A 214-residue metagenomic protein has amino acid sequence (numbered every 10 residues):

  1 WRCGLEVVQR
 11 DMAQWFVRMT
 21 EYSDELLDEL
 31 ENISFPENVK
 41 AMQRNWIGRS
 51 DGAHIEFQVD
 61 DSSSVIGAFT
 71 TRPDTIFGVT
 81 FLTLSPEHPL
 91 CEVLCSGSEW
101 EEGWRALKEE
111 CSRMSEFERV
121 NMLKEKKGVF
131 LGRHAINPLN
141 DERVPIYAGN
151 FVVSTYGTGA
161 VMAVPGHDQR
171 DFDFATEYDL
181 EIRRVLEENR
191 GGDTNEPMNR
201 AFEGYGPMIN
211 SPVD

Functional and structural regions predicted by a protein language model:
W1-E21, V59-D214: Non-cofactor substrate-recognition interfaces
Q9, F35, I55: Extended, highly charged clamp/arch subdomains and adjacent linkers that form or line substrate-binding channels
E29-N32: Fe-S ferredoxin-like electron-transfer domains and their immediately adjacent linker/connector regions across
S34-N38, E116-R119: Residue-level signal for secondary-structure boundary elements
N38-F57: Catalytic cores of enzymes that engage adenine nucleotides and/or redox cofactors via long glycine-rich, Lys/Arg/His
